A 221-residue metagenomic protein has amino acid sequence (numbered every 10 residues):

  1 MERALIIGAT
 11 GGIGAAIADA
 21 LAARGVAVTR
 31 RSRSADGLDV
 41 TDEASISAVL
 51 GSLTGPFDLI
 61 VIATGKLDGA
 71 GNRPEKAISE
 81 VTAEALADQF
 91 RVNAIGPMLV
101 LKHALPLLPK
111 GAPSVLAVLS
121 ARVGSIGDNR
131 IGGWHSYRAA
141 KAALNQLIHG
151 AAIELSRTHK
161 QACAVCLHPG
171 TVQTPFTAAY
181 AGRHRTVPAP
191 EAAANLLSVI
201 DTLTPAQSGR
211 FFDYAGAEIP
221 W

Functional and structural regions predicted by a protein language model:
I7-A20: N-terminal Rossmann NAD(P)H-binding glycine-rich loop of SDR-like oxidoreductase domains
D19, M98, A142-I153, P190-L197: Conserved active-site helix of classical SDR/Rossmann-fold NAD(P)-dependent CH-OH oxidoreductases
R31-A48: Rossmann-fold cofactor-recognition segment
G51-A70: A glycine-rich helix->loop->beta "capping" turn within Rossmann-like NAD(P)(H)-dependent oxidoreductase domains
V61, G69, A117, A164-L167 (+1 more regions): Hydrophobic structural elements of the Rossmann-like NAD(P)H-binding subdomain that define the short-chain
K66, A70, P74-F90, K110-T158: Catalytic loop of short-chain dehydrogenase/reductase
A162, C166, T174, A181-W221: C-terminal helical subdomain
